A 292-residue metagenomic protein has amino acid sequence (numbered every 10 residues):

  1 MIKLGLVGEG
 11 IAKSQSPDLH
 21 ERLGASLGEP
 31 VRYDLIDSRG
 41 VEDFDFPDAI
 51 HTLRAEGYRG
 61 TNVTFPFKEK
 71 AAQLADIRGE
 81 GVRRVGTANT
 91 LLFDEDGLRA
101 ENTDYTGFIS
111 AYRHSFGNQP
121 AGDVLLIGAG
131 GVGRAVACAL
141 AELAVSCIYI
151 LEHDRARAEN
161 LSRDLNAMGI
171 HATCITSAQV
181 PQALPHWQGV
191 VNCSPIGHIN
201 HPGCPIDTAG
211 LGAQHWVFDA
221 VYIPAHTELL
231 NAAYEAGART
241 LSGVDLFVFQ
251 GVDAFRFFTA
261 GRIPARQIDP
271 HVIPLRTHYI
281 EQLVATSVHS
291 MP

Functional and structural regions predicted by a protein language model:
I2-F116, P224: Phosphate/diphosphate ligand-binding glycine-rich loop within oxidoreductases
G8-G10, N102, Y112, P120-V145 (+1 more regions): Glycine-rich adenosine-cofactor-binding loop
D34, I148-Y149: Conserved beta-strand positions in the Rossmann-like core of class I SAM-dependent methyltransferases
F93, H215-F257, G261, A265 (+1 more regions): Rossmann-fold NAD(P)-binding glycine/threonine-rich loop
D94, G117-V124, G212-A213: Short helix-loop-beta connector
E142-C147, E235-R239: Conserved S-adenosyl-L-methionine
M168-L241: Rossmann-like adenosine-cofactor binding region
R266-P292: A short, charged, Gly/Pro-tolerant segment at domain boundaries
